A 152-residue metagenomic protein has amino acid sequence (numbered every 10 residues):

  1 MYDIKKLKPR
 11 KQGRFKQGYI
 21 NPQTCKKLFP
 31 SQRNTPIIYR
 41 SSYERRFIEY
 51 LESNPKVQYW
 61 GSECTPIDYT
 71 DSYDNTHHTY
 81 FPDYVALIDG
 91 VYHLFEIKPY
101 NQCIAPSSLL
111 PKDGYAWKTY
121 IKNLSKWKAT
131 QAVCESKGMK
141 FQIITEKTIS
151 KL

Functional and structural regions predicted by a protein language model:
M1-L152: Electrostatic, structured charged patches in enzyme active sites and in nucleic-acid/phosphate-binding
